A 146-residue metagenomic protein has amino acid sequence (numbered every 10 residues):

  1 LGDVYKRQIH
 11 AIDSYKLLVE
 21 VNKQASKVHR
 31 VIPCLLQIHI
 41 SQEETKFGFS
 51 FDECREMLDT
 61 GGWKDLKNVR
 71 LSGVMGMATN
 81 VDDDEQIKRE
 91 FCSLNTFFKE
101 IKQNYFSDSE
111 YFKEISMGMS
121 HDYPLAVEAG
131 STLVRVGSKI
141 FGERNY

Functional and structural regions predicted by a protein language model:
L1-Y5: Short, small-residue-biased leader/transition segments that mark boundaries at the very start of proteins
K6-H121, A129, F141: Conserved alpha/beta-domain cores
V127-Y146: C-terminal helical cap(s) of enzyme catalytic domains, especially alpha/beta-barrels
